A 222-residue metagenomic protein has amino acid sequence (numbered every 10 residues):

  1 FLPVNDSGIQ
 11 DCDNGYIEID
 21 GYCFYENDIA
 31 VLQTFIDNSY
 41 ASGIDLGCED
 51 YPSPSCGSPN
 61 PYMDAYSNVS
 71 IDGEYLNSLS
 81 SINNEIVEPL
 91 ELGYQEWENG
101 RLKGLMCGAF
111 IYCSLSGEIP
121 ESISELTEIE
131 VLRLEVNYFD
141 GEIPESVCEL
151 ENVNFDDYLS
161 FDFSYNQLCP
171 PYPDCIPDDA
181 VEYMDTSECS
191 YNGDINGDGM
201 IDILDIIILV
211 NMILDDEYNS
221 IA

Functional and structural regions predicted by a protein language model:
F1-L115, I119, S164-G199: N-terminal capping/linker segments that flank leucine-rich repeat
A30-Q33, D37, E121, E145 (+1 more regions): Solvent-exposed, polar/charged alpha-helical surfaces in well-ordered, non-transmembrane soluble domains, broadly
D37-Y40, N152, N211-Y218: Sec-exported extracytoplasmic/periplasmic mature domains
G43, G141, D216-S220: Short loop/beta submotifs within extracellular cysteine-rich repeat domains
L102, I129, D140, L150-L159: Conserved hydrophobic position(s) of the canonical leucine-rich repeat
L105-G108, E130-L134, D156-F163: Conserved hydrophobic beta-strand positions in leucine-rich repeat
S116-S124, D140-C148, P171-D174: The feature encodes a structural signal of leucine-rich repeats
S187-A222: Cellulosome-associated attachment modules in secreted, modular CAZymes
